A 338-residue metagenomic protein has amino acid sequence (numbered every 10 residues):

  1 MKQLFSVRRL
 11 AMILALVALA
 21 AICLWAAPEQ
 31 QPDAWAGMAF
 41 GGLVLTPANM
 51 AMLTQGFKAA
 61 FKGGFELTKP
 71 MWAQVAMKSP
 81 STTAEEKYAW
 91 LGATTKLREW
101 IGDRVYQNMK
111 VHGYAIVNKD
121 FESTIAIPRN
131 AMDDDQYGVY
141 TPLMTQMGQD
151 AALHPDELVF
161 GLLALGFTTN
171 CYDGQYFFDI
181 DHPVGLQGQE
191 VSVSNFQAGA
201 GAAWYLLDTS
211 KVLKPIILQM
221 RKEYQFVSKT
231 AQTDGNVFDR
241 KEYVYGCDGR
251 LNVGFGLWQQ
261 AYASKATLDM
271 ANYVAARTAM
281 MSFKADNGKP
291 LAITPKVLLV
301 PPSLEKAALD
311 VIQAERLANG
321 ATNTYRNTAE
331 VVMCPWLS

Functional and structural regions predicted by a protein language model:
K2-L4, R8-L10, L14, I22-F40 (+1 more regions): Sequence/fold signature of self-assembling virion shell proteins
W25-Q30, A34-L67: Polar/acidic, low-complexity leader/linker segments enriched in S/T/G and N/D
L53-F65, A76, A93, W204-L207 (+1 more regions): Short, hydrophobic/proline-enriched secondary-structure or compact coil segments at domain edges
K62-K119: Assembly/oligomerization interface modules of large self-assembling protein complexes
A93-E99, G113-A115, Q146-T169, D173-Y176 (+2 more regions): Signature of extracytoplasmic/envelope-associated structural regions
I116-T168, V237-R250, L298: Long, contiguous amphipathic alpha-helices that act as assembly "spine/axial" helices in icosahedral shell and virion
Q136, C171, A308-V311: A short acidic (Asp/Glu
